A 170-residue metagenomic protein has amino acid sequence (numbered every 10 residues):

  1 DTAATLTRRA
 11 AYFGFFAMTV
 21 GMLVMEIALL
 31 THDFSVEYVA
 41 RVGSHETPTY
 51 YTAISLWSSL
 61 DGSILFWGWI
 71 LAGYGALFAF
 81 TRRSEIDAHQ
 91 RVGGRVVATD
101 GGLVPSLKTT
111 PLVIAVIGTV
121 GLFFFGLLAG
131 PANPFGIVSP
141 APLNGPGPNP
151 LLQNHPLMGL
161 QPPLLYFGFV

Functional and structural regions predicted by a protein language model:
D1-V170: Polytopic transmembrane helical bundles with strong interfacial aromatic enrichment
